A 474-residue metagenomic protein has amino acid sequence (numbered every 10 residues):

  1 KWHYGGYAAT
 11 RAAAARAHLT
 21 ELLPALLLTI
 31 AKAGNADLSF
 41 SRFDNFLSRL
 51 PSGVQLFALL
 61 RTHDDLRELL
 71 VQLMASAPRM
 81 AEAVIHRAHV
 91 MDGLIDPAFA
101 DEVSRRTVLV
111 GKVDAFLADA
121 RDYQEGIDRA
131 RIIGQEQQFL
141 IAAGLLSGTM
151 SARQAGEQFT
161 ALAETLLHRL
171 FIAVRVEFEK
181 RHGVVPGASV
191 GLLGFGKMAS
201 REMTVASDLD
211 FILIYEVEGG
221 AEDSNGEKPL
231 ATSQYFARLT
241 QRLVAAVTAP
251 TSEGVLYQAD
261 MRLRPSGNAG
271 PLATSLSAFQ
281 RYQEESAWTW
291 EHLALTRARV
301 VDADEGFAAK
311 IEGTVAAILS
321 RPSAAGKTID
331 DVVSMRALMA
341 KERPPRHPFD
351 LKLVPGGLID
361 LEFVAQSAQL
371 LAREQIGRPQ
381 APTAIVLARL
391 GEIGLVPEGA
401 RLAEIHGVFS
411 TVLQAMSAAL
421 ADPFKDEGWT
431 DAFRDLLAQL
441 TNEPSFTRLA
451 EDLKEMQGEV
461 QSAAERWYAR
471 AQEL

Functional and structural regions predicted by a protein language model:
K1-L474: A nucleotide- and high-energy phosphate-metabolite-utilizing enzyme signature
